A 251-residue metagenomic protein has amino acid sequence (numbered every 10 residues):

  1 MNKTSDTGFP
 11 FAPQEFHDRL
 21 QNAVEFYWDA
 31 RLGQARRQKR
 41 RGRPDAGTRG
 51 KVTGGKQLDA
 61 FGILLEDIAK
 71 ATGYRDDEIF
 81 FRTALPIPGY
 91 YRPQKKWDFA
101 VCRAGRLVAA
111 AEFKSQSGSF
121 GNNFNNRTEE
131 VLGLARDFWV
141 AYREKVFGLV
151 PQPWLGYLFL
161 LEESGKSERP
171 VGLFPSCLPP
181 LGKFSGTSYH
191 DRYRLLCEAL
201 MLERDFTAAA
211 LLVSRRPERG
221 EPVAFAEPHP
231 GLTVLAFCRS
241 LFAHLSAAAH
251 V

Functional and structural regions predicted by a protein language model:
M1-F81, I87, V251: Interdomain/boundary linker segments immediately adjacent to catalytic/signaling cores
N2-D6, P10-W28, S185-V251: Charged, low-complexity C-terminal accessory regions
G54-G62, R92, N123, R127-E130: Phosphate/oxyanion-binding active-site loops and adjacent basic polyanion-contact surfaces
D67-R75, C102-L107, V140-G148: Secondary-structure boundary elements
E78-A104: Active-site metal-binding core of divalent-cation-utilizing nuclease and nuclease-like domains
F99-V101, V108-S115, V131: Conserved catalytic cores of phosphodiester-cleaving nucleases, focusing on short active-site segments
S117-S119: Surface-exposed short loop/turn segments
G121-R219, E227-P228: Acidic, metal/cofactor-coordinating or nucleic-acid-engaging core segments within structured domains
